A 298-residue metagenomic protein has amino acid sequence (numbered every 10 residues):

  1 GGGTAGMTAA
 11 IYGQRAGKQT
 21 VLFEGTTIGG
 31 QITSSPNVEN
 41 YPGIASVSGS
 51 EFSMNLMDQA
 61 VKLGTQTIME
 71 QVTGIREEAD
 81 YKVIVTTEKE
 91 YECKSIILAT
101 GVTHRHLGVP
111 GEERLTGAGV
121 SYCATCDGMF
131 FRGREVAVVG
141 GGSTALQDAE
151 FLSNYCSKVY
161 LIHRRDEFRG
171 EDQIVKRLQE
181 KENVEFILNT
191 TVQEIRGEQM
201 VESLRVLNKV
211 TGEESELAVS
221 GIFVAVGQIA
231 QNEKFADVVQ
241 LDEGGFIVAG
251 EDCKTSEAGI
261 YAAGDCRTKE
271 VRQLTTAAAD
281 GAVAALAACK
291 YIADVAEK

Functional and structural regions predicted by a protein language model:
G1-L63, R134-E135, G140, L146-D172 (+1 more regions): Beta1-alpha1 glycine-rich phosphate/pyrophosphate-binding loop at the start of Rossmann-like nucleotide-binding domains
A10-I11, S34, G108-G111, A149-F151 (+3 more regions): Short amphipathic alpha-helical segments
Q31, H106-L107, L146-Q147, R169 (+3 more regions): Glycine/Thr-rich phosphate-binding loops of Rossmann-like dinucleotide-binding domains
A60-V85, E90-E92, N154-G250, K290-K298: A Rossmann-like FAD-binding core segment of flavoenzymes
T67-R132, G141: Glycine/small-residue-rich loop that forms an oxyanion/phosphate-binding "nest" at active or ligand-binding sites
C93-K94, G133, V219, E257: Active-site acidic short loop of glycosyltransferases
G108, E113-F130, V226-Q273, D280 (+1 more regions): FAD-site-proximal beta/loop scaffold in flavoenzymes
